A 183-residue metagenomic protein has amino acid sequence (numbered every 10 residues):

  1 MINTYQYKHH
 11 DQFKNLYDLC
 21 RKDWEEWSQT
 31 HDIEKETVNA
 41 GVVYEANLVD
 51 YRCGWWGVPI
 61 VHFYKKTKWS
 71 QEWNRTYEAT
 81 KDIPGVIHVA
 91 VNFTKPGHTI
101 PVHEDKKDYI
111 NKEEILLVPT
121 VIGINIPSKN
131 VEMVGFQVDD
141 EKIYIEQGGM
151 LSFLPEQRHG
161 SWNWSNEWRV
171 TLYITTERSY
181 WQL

Functional and structural regions predicted by a protein language model:
M1-I83: Non-heme Fe(II)/2-oxoglutarate
A79-V102: A short glycine-rich, His/Asp/Glu-containing loop-to-beta-strand
I83, E113-L116, Y144, W164-N166: Intrinsically disordered, low-complexity regulatory regions enriched in Ser/Pro/Gly/Thr and acidic residues
N92-K95, I110-N130: Short, conserved beta-strand element in jelly-roll/cupin
I100, S128-F136: Short beta-strand segments in beta-sandwich/barrel cores
V102, T120, V170-L172: Hydrophobic residues positioned within well-ordered beta-strands of beta-sheet architectures
H103, I110, H159: Histidine-centered active-site/metal-ligand motif
M133-L183: Catalytic core of Fe(II)/2-oxoglutarate
